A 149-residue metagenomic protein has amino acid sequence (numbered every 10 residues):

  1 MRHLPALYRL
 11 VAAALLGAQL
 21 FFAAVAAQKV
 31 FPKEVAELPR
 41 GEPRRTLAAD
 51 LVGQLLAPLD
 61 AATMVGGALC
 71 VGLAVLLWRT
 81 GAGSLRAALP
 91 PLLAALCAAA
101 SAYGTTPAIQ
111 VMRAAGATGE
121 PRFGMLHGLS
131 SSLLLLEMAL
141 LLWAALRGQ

Functional and structural regions predicted by a protein language model:
M1-L16, A82-L92, R147: Alpha-helical transmembrane segments and their helix-start/interface "positive-inside/aromatic belt" motifs in integral
R2-A68, A74, M112-E120: Interfacial loop at the N-terminal end of multi-pass membrane proteins
A26, T105-A108, M138-L141: Hydrophobic/aromatic residues in alpha-helical transmembrane segments
L55-L56, E120-E137: Individual transmembrane alpha-helices with interfacial aromatic-anchor signatures
G67-L69, L133-A144: Hydrophobic cores of alpha-helical transmembrane segments in multi-pass inner/ER membrane proteins, independent
A88-A98, G128-S131: Hydrophobic alpha-helical segments of small multi-pass membrane proteins
A95-P107: Mid-bilayer segments of alpha-helical transmembrane spans in multi-pass integral membrane proteins that mediate
